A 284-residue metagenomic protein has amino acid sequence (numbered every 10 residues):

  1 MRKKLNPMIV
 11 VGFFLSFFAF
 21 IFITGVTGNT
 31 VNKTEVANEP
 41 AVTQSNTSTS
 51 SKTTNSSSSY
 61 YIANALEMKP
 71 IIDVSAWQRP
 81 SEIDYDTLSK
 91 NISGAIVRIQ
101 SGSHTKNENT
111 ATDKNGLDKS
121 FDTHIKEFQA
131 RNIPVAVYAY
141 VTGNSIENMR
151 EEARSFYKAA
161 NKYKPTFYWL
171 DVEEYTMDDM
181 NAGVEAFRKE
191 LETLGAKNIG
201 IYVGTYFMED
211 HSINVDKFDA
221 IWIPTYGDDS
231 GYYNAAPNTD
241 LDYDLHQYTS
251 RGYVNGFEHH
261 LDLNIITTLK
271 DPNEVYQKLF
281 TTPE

Functional and structural regions predicted by a protein language model:
M1-L15: N-terminal Sec-pathway targeting helices
F20-S45: Sec-dependent signal peptide cleavage junction
N46-Y85, D216-E284: Functionally critical loop-and-helix segments that line ligand-binding/catalytic clefts of soluble enzyme domains
Y60-I62, L66-A136: N-terminal carbohydrate-binding/catalytic regions of secreted carbohydrate-active enzymes
P70-D73, S93-R98, P134-A139, T166-D171 (+3 more regions): Structural recognition of the beta-strand scaffold that forms the well-ordered cores of secreted hydrolase catalytic
A76-P80, Q100-T105, V141-I146, E173-D178 (+3 more regions): Solvent-exposed loop/turn segments at secondary-structure junctions within structured extracellular/periplasmic domains
P80, S145-N161, Y175-E190: Alpha-helical scaffold elements lining the catalytic groove of polysaccharide deacetylases
F167-P237: Catalytic domains of cell-wall/extracellular-matrix polysaccharide-remodeling enzymes, centered on de-N-acetylation
